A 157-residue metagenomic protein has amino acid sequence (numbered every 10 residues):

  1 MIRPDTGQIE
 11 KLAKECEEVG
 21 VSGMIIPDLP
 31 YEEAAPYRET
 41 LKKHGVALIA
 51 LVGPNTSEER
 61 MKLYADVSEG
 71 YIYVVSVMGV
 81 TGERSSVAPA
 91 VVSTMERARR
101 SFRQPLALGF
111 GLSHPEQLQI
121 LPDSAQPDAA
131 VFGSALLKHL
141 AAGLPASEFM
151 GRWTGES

Functional and structural regions predicted by a protein language model:
M1, L41-L51, R100-G111: Short beta-strand/loop segments at the ligand-binding rim of alpha/beta enzyme cores
M1-E15, V19: Glycine/small-residue-rich loop that forms an oxyanion/phosphate-binding "nest" at active or ligand-binding sites
P4-I9, I26-H44, S57-K62, G82-R97 (+2 more regions): Active-site-adjacent beta->alpha loops and helix N-cap segments on the catalytic face of soluble alpha/beta enzymes
C16-S22, T40-I49, D66-I72, S124-A129: Glycine-enriched alpha-helix->loop->beta-strand junction motifs that scaffold or abut catalytic
V19-I25, P30-E33, Y73-G82, G111 (+1 more regions): Glycine-rich phosphate-binding active-site loops on the catalytic face of alpha/beta enzymes
H44-G82: Histidine/lysine/aspartate-rich catalytic loop segments that bind and position anionic ligands
T56-D66, F102, L108, L112-A130: Catalytic cores of alpha/beta
S76, R97-S101, L112-D123, F149-S157: Expand to "…catalyze enediolate/carbanion chemistry for C-C bond making/breaking, isomerization, decarboxylation
